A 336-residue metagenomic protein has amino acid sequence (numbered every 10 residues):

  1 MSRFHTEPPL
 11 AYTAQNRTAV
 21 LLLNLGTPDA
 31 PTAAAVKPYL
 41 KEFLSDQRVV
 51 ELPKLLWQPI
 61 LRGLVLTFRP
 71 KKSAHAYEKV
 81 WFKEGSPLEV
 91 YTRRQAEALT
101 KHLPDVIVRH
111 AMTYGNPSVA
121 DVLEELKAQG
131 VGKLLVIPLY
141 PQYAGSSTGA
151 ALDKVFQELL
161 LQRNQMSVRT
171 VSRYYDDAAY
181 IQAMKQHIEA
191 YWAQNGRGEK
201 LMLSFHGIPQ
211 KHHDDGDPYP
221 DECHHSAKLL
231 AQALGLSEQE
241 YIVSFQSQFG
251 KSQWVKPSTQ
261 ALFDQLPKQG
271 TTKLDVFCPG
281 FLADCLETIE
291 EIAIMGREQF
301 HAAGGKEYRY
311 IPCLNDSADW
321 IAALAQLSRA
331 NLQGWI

Functional and structural regions predicted by a protein language model:
S2-I336: Active-site-proximal alpha-helix that buttresses catalytic centers in soluble enzyme cores
